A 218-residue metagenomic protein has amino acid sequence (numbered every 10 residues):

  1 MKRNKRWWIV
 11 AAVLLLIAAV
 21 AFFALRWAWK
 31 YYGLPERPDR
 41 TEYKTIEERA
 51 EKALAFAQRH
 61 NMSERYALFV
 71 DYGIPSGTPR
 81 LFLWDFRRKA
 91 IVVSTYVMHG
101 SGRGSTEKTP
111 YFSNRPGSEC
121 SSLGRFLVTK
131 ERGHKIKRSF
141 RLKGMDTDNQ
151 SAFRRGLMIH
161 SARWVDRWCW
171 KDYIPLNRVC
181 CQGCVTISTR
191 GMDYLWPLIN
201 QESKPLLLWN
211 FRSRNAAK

Functional and structural regions predicted by a protein language model:
M1-I17: N-terminal Sec-pathway targeting helices
I17-R26: Hydrophobic alpha-helical membrane-insertion segments, chiefly the h-region of N-terminal signal peptides
L25-Q182, T189-L206, F211-K218: Cell wall/extracellular polymer interaction/catalysis modules
